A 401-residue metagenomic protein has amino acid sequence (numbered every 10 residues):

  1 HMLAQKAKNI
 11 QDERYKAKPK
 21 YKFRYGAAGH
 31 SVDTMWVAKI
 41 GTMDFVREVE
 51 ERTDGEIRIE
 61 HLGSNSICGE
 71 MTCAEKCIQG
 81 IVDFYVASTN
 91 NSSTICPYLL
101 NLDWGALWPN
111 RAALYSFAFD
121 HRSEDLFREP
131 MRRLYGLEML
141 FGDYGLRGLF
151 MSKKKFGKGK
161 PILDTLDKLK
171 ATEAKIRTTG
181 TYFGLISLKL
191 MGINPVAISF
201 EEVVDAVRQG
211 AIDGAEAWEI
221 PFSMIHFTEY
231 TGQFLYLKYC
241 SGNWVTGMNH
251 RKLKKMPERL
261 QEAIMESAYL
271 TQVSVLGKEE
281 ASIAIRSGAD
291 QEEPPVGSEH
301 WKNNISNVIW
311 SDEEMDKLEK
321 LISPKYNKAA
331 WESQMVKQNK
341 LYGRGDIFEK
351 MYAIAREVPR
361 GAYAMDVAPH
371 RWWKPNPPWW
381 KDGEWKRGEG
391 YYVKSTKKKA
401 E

Functional and structural regions predicted by a protein language model:
H1-A113, M139-E401: N-terminal secretory/targeting leader peptides
P109-L134: A gly/proline- and charged-residue-enriched helix-loop-helix capping module
